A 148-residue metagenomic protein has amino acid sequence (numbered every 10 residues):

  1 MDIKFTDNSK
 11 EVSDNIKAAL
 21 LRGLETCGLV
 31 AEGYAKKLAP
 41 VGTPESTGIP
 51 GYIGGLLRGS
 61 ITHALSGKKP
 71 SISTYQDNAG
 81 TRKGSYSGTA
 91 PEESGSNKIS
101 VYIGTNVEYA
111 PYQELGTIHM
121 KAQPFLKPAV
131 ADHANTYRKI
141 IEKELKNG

Functional and structural regions predicted by a protein language model:
M1-G148: Short, Lys/Arg-rich flexible segments
